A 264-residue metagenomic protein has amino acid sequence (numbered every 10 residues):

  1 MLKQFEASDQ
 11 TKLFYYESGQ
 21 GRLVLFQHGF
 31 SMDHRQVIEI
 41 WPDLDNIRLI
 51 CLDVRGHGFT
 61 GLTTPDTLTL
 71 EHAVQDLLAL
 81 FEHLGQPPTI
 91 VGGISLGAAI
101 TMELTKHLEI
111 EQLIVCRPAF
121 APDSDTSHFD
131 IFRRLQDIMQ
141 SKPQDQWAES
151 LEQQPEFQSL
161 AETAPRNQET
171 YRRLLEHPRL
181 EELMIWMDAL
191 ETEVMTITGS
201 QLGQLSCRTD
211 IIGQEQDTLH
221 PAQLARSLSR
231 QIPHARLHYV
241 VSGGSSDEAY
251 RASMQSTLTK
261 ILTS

Functional and structural regions predicted by a protein language model:
T11-L62: Conserved HGGG/HGGXW glycine-rich cap/lid loop of the alpha/beta-hydrolase fold
C51-T89: Active-site loop/oxyanion-hole signature of alpha/beta-hydrolase fold enzymes
V91-G93, C116: Short beta-strand immediately N-terminal to the catalytic nucleophile in serine-hydrolase-like folds
A99-S141: Flexible "cap/lid" loop of the alpha/beta hydrolase fold
E169-I197: Hydrophobic, aromatic-rich cap/lid helix
L205, I211-G213: Short beta-strand/loop motif that positions the catalytic acidic residue of the alpha/beta-hydrolase fold
T218-L224: Conserved alpha/beta-hydrolase "acid-adjacent" motif
H234-S264: Catalytic active-site module of serine/aspartate enzymes centered on a nucleophile-bearing elbow/loop
